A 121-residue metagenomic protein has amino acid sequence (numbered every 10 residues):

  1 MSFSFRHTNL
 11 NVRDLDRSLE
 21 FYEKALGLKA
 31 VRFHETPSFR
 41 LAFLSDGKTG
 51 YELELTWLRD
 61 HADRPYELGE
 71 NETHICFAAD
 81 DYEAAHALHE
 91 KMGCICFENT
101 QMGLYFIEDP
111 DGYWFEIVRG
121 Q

Functional and structural regions predicted by a protein language model:
M1-F5, K29-C76, H86-P110, R119-Q121: Vicinal oxygen chelate
N9-N11, C76-A78: Short hydrophobic/aromatic beta-strand micro-patches that form the beta-sheet surface supporting nucleotide- or nucleic
S18-E23, H89, G112: Conserved active-site tyrosine of GNAT-family acetyltransferases
